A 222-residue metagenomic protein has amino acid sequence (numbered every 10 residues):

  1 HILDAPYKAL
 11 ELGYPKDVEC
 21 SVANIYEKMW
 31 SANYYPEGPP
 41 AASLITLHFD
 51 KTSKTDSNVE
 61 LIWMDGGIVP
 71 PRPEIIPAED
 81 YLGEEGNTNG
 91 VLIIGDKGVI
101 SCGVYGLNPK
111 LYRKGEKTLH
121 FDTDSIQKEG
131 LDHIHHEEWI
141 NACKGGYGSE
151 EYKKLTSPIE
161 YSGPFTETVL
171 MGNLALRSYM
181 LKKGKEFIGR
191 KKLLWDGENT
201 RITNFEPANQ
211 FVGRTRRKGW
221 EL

Functional and structural regions predicted by a protein language model:
H1-Y147, K153-P158, G163-A208, T215-L222: Glycine-rich, aromatic-lined ligand/substrate-binding cores of catalytic and carbohydrate-binding domains
